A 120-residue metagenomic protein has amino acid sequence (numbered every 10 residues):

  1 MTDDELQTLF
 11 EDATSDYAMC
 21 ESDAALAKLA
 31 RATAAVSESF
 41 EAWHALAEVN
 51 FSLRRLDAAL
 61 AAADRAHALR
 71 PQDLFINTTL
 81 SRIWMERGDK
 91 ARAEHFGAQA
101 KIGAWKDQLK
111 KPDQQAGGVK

Functional and structural regions predicted by a protein language model:
M1-D4, V119-K120: Long, contiguous interaction/recruitment modules in multidomain scaffold/adaptor proteins
D4-A35: Alpha-helical segment of the N-proximal tetratricopeptide repeat
E5-L6, F40-E41, L74-F75, Q108: Helix-start (N-cap) detector for alpha-helical repeat units in TPR-like alpha-solenoids, especially tetratricopeptide
A18-K28, L53-R65, R87-Q99: Structural signature of tandem alpha-helical TPR/SEL1-like repeats, specifically the intra-repeat loop/turn
